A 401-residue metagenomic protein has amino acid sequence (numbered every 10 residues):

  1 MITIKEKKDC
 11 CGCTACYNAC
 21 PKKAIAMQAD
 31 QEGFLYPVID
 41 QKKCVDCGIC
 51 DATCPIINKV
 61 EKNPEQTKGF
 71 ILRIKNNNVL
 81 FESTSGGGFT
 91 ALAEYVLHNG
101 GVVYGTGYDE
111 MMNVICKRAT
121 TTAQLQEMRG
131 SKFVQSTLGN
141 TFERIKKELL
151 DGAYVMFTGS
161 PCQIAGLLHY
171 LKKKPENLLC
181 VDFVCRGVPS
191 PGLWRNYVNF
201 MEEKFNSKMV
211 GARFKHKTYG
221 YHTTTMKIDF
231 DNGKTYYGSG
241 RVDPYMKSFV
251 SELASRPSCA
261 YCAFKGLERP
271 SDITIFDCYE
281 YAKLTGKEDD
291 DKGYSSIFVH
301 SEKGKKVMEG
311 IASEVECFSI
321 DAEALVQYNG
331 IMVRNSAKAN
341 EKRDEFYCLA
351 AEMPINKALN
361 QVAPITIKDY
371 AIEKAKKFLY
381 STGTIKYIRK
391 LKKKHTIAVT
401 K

Functional and structural regions predicted by a protein language model:
M1-C10, Q41-V45, G152-V155, V242-P257 (+1 more regions): Immediate flanking context of iron-sulfur cluster ligation sites
I2-I4, A15-V38, G48-E65, D272-I273: Iron-sulfur cluster-binding cysteine motifs and their immediate structural context in ferredoxin-like electron-transfer
K8-K23, V45-I57, S160-G166, S255-L267: Local cysteine-cluster metal-coordination motifs and their immediate loop/turn environment, predominantly Fe-S cluster
K42-D151, E323-A339, R343-Q361: Flanking helices and flexible, charged tails adjoining ferredoxin-like Fe-S electron-transfer domains in multi-subunit
S85-G87, E110, F157-L167, G187-P189: Gly/Ser/Thr-rich loops at beta-strand to alpha-helix junctions that form or flank small-molecule/cofactor-binding
N99-V102, S207-K401: Long, compositionally biased charged/polar accessory segments in the mid-to-C-terminal portions of proteins
L168-L179, V198-E203: Short, surface-exposed basic-aromatic patches at helix termini and helix-loop junctions that form
L179-F200: Short, flexible loop segments at boundaries between secondary-structure elements
